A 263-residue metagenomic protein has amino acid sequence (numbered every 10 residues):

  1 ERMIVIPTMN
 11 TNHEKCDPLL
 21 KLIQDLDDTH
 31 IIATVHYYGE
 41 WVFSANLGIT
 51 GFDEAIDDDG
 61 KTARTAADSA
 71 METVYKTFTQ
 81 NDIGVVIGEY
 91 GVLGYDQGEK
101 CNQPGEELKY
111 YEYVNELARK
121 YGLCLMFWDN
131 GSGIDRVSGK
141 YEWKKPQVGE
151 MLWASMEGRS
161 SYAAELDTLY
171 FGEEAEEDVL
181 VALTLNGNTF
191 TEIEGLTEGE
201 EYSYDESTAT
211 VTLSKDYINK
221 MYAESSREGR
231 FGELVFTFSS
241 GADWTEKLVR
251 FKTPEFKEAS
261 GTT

Functional and structural regions predicted by a protein language model:
E1-T50, E54-I56, T73-V92, Y121: Active-site region of glycoside hydrolase catalytic domains
E14-C16, F43-A45, D135, I193 (+2 more regions): Short acidic, gly/pro-rich beta-turn/loop elements at beta-sheet edges and active-site/ligand-binding grooves
L47-R64, Q97-E99: Surface-exposed cleft-lining segments at the edges of enzyme active sites
A63-C124: Catalytic-core region of carbohydrate-active enzymes that cleave or remodel glycosidic bonds
Q97-E194, R227-T245, P254-E258, T262: Aromatic-rich peripheral "rim/lid" segments of glycoside hydrolase catalytic domains that contact and position glycan
E198-S214: Extracellular/luminal ectodomains and secreted, surface-exposed scaffolds of diverse proteins
K215-F231: Surface-exposed, short loops/turns at beta-strand junctions within beta-sandwich domains
